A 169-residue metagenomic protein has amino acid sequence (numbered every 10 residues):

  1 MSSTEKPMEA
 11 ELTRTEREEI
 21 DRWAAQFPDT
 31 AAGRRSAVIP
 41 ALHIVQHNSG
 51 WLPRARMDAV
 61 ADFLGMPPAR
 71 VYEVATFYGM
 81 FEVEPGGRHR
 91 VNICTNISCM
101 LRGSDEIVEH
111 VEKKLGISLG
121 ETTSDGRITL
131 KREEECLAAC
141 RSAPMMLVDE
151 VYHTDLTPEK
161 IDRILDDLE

Functional and structural regions predicted by a protein language model:
M1-E169: Signature of N-terminal electron-transfer/Fe-S-associated modules in redox systems
